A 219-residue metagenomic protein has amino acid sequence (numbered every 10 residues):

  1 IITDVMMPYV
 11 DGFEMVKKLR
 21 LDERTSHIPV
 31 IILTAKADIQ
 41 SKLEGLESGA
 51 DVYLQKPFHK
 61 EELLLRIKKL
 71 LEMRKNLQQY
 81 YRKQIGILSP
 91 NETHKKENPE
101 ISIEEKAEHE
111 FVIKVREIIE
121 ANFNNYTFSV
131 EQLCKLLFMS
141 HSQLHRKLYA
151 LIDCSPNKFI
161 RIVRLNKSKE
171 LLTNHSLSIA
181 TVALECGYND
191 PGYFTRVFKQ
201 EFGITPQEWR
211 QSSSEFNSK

Functional and structural regions predicted by a protein language model:
I1-I2: Active-site beta3 strand of CheY-like receiver
M7: Receiver (REC) domain active-site loop signature in two-component systems and cognate sites in sensor histidine kinases
E14, L21, S26, A37-L54 (+1 more regions): Alpha4 helix (beta4-alpha4-beta5 surface) of REC/receiver domains from two-component response regulators
F58-I67, L71, Q79: C-terminal output helix
L63, Q143-L144, L148, Y193-F194 (+1 more regions): Short hydrophobic/aromatic patch on the recognition helix
A150-N189, Q211-K219: Terminal helix-turn-helix DNA-binding modules in bacterial transcription factors
R196-K219: …primarily DNA-binding HTH/wHTH and HhH modules…
